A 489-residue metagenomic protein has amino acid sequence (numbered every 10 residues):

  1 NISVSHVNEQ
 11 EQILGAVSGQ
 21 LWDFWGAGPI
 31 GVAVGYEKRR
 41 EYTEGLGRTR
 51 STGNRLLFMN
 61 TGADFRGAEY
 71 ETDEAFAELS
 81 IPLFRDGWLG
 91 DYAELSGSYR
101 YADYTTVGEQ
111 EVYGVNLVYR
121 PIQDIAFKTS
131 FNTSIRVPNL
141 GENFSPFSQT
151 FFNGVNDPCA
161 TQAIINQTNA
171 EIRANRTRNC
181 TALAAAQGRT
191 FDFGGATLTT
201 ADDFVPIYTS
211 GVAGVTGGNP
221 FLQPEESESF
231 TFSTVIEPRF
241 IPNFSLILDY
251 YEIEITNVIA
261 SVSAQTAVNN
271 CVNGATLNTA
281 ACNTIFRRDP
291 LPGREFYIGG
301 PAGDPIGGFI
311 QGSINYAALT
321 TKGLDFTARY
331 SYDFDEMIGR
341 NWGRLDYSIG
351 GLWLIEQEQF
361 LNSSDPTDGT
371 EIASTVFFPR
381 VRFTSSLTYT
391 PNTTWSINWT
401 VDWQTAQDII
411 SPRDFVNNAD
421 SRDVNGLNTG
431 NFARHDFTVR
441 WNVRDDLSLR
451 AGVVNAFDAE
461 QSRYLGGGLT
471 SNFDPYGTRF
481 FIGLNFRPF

Functional and structural regions predicted by a protein language model:
N1-D73, W88, N132-P224, D249-D325 (+1 more regions): Surface-exposed, low-complexity loop segments enriched in small/polar and acidic residues
E9-E11, E69-A75, E109-Y113, T216 (+6 more regions): Residues that define the transmembrane beta-barrel architecture of outer-membrane proteins
W22-I30, F84-A93, D124, N166 (+9 more regions): Short loop/turn motifs that connect adjacent beta-strands in outer-membrane beta-barrel proteins
V32-L46, E69-I122, A126, S227-S233 (+1 more regions): Surface-exposed extracellular loop regions of Gram-negative outer-membrane beta-barrel proteins
V32-R40, A93-Y101, V115, T129-T133 (+5 more regions): Transmembrane beta-barrel strands of outer-membrane/channel proteins
A63, N132, S145, Q149-T150 (+4 more regions): C-terminal beta-signal and terminal closure region of outer-membrane beta-barrel proteins
T150, L345-N442: C-terminal beta-barrel architecture of Gram-negative outer-membrane proteins
T256, I355-E358, D402-F415, R440-F489: C-terminal beta-signal and adjacent terminal beta-strands/loops of Gram-negative outer-membrane beta-barrel proteins
